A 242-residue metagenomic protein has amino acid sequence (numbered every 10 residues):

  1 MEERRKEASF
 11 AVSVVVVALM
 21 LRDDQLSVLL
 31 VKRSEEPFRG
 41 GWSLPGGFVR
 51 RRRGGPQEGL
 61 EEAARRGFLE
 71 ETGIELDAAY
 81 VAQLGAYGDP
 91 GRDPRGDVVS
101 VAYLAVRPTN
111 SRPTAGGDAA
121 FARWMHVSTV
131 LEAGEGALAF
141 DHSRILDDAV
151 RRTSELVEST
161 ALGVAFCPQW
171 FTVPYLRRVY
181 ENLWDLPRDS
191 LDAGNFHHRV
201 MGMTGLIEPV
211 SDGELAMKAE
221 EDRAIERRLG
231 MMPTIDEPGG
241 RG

Functional and structural regions predicted by a protein language model:
M1-K6, P90-R92: Short, P/G- and charge-enriched loop/turn segments at secondary-structure junctions
E3-V28: Conserved N-terminal beta-strand and adjoining loop/helix that marks the start of the Nudix/MutT-like hydrolase domain
D23, D89-P113, A149-R151, A216-R227: Active-site-adjacent beta-strand/loop module that shapes the phosphate/pyrophosphate-binding cleft
Q25-I74, L156-N182: Conserved Nudix-box catalytic region and its N-terminal flanking loop in Nudix hydrolases and closely related
E75-G85, D189-G194: A short coil-to-beta-strand element that immediately follows conserved catalytic motifs
A102-A105, P113-E158, F166-Y180, N195-G202: NUDIX/MutT-family hydrolases
R188-S211: Charge-enriched amphipathic alpha-helical scaffolds
E208-G242: Long, intrinsically disordered, low-complexity Ser/Thr/Pro-rich regulatory/activation regions of nuclear proteins
